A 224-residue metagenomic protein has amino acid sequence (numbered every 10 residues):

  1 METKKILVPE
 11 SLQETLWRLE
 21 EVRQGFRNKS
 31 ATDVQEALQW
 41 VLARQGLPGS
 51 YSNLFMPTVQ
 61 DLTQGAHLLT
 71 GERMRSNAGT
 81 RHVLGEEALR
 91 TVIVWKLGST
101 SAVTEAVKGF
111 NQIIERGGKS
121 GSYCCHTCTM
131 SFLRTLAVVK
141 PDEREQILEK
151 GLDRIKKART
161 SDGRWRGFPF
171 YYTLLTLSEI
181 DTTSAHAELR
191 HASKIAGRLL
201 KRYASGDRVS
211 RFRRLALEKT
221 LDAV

Functional and structural regions predicted by a protein language model:
M1-V224: Preference for long, amphipathic alpha-helical scaffolds in soluble/luminal domains and all-alpha bundles
